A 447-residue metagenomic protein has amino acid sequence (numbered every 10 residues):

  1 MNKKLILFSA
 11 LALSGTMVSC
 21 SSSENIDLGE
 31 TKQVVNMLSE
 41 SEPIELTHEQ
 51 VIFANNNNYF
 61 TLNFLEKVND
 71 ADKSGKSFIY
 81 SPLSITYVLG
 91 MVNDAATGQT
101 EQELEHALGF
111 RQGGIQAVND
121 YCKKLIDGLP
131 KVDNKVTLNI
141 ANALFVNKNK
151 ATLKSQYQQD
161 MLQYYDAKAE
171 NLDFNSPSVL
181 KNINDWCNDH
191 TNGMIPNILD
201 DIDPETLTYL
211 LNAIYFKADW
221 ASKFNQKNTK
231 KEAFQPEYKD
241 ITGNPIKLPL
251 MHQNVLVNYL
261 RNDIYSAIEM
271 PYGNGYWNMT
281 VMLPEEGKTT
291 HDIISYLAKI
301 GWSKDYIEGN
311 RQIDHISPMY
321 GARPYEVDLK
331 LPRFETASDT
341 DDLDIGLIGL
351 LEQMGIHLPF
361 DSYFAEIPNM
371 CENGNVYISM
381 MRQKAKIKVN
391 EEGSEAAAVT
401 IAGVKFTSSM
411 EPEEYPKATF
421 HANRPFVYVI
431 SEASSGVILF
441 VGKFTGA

Functional and structural regions predicted by a protein language model:
M1-L5, S21: Positively charged n-region of N-terminal signal peptides that target proteins for export
L5-L13: Sec-dependent N-terminal signal peptides
C20-F174: Detector for small/aliphatic-rich hydrophobic stretches
G75, I115-D292, I313-M410: Non-catalytic, conformational "gating/processing" segments within enzyme and secreted inhibitor domains
I79, Y87-G90, A143, N278-V281 (+2 more regions): Structural recognition of the beta-strand scaffold that forms the well-ordered cores of secreted hydrolase catalytic
A298-A322, M410-Y415: Short, cationic low-complexity segments
M380-A447: C-terminal soluble interaction/assembly domains
